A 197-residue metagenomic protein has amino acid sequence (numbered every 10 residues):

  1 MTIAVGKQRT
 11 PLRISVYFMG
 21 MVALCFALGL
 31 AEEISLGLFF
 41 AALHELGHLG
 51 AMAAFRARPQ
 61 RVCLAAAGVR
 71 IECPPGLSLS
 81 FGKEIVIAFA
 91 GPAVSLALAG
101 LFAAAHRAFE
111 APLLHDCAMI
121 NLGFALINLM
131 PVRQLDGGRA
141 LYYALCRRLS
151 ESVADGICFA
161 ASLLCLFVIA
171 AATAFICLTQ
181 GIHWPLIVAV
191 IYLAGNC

Functional and structural regions predicted by a protein language model:
M1-C197: Hydrophobic transmembrane alpha-helices and their immediate loop junctions in multi-pass integral membrane proteins
